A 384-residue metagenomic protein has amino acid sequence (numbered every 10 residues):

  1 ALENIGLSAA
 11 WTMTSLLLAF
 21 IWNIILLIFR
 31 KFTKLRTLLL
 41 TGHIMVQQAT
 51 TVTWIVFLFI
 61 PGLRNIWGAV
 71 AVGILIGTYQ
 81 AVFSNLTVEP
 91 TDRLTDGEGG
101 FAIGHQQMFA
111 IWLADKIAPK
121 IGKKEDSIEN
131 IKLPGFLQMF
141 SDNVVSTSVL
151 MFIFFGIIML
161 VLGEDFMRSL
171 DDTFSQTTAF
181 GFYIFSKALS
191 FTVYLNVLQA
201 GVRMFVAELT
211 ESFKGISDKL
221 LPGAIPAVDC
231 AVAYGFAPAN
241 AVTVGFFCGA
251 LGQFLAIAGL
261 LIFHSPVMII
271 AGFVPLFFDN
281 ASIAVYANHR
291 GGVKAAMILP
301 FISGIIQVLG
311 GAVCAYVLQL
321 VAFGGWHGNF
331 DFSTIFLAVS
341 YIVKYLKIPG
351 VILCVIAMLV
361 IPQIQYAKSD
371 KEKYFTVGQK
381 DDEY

Functional and structural regions predicted by a protein language model:
I5, I28-R36, C230-A312, Y316: Hydrophobic alpha-helical bundle architecture
I5-E211, L220-A231, L320-Y384: Signature of multi-pass transmembrane helix bundles
I158, K214, A287: Residue-level marker of positions within ordered structural domains that often coincide with functionally constrained
